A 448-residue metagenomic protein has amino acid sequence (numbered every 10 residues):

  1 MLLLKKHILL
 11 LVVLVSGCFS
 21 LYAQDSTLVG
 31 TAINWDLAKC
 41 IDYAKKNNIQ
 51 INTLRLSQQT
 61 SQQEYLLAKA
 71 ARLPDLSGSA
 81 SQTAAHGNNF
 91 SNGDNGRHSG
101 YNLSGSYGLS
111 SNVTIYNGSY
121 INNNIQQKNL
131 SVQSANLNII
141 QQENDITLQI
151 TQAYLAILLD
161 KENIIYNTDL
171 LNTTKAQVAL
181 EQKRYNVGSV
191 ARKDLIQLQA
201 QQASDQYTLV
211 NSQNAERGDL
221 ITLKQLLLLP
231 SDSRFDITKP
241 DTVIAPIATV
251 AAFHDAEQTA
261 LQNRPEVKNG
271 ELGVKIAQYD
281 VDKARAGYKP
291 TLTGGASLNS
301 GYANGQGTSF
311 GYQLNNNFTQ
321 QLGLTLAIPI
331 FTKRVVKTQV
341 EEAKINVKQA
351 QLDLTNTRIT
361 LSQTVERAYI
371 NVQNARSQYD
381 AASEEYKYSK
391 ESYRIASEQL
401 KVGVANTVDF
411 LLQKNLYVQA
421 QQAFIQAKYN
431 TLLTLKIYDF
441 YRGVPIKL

Functional and structural regions predicted by a protein language model:
M1-T31, L37, I446-L448: Bacterial Sec-dependent N-terminal signal peptides
A23-S77, S231, I237-K275, R358 (+1 more regions): Bacterial Sec-pathway N-terminal export signals of envelope proteins
D25-I33, S79-V113, K239-V250, D282 (+2 more regions): Small/polar, glycine/serine/threonine/aspartate-rich low-complexity segments that form flexible
W35, Q63, D145-T259, N371 (+2 more regions): Periplasmic alpha-helical coiled-coil/stalk elements that build and connect Gram-negative outer-membrane
N52-L56, K69, Y101, I115-E143 (+5 more regions): Sec/SRP-type N-terminal targeting helices
G108-S110, Y154, E257, G323-T325 (+1 more regions): Membrane-embedded beta-strand positions in outer-membrane beta-barrel channels/transporters
S204-L229, Y386-V444: Short segments within alpha-helical structural elements
